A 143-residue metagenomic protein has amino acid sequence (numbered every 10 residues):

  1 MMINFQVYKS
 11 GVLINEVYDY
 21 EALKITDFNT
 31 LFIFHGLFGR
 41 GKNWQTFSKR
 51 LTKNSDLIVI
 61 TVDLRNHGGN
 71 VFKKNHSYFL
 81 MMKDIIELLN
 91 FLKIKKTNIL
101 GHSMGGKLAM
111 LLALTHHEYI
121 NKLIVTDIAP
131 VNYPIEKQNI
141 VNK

Functional and structural regions predicted by a protein language model:
M2-A22: A short loop-to-beta-strand scaffold at the N-terminal edge of the catalytic core in hydrolase folds
V12-N15, L57, I120-N121: A structural micro-motif
L23-V71: Conserved HGGG/HGGXW glycine-rich cap/lid loop of the alpha/beta-hydrolase fold
S48, L89, L112-A113: A conserved amphipathic alpha-helix that caps or lines the catalytic cleft of carbohydrate- and lipid-modifying enzymes
I58-L100: Active-site loop/oxyanion-hole signature of alpha/beta-hydrolase fold enzymes
V71-K74, P134-Q138: Short aromatic-enriched loop/helix-cap "lid" or pocket-rim segments at secondary-structure transitions that line
K95-E136: Conserved hydrolase catalytic core segment
N139-K143: The alpha/beta-hydrolase serine catalytic core
